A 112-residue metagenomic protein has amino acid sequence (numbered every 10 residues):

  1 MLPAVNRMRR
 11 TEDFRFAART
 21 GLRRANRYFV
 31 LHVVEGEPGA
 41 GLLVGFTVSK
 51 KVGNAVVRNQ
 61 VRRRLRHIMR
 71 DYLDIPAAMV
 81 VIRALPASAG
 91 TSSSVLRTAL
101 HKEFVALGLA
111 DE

Functional and structural regions predicted by a protein language model:
M1-E112: Positively charged, solvent-exposed patches that mediate nucleic-acid binding
